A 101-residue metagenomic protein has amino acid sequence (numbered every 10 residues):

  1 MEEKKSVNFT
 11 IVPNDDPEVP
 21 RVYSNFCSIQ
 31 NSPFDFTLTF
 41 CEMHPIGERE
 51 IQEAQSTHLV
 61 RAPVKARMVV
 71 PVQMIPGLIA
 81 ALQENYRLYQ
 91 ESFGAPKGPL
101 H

Functional and structural regions predicted by a protein language model:
M1-Q73, G77-H101: N-terminal intrinsically disordered, cationic/polar leader segments that include organellar targeting peptides
